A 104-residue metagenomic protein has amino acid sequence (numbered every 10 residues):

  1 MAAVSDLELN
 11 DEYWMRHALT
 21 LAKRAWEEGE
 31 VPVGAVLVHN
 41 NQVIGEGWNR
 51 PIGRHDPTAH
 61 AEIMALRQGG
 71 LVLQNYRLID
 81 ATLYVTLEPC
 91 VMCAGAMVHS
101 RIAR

Functional and structural regions predicted by a protein language model:
M1-S5: Conserved N-terminal entry element of GNAT/NAT acetyltransferase domains
D6-E28: Short, basic/aromatic recognition patches
E8, R16, G45-R104: Zn2+-dependent cytidine deaminase-like catalytic core
A25, E30, V43, V91: Short glycine- and Lys/Arg-enriched binding-loop motifs that mark or flank ligand-binding interfaces
G29-V33, I79: Short, basic and Ser/Thr-rich N-terminal targeting/leader segments
V33-N41: Short beta-strand scaffold segments in enzyme catalytic cores
